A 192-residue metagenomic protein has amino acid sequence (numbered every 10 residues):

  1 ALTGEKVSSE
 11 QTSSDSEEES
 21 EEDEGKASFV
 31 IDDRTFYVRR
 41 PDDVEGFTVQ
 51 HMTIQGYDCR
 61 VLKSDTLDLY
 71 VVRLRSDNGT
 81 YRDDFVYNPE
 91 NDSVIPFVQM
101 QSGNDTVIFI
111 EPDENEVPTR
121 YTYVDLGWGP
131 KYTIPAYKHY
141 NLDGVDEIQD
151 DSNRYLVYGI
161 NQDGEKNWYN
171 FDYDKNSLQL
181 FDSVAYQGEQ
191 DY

Functional and structural regions predicted by a protein language model:
A1-Q190: Soluble mature domains adjacent to a membrane tether on cell-surface and organelle-surface proteins
